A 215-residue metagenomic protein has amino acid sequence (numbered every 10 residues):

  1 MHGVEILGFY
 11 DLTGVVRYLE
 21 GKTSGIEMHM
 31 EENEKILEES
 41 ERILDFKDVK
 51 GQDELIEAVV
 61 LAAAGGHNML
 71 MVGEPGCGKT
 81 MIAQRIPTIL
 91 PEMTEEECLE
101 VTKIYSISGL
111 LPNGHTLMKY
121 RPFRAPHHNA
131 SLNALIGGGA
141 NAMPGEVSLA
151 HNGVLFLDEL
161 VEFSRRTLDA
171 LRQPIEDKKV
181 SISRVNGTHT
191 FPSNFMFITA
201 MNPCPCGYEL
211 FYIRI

Functional and structural regions predicted by a protein language model:
M1-L70, E74, T80, S183: Peripheral, non-AAA+ core regions of ATP-driven protein-machinery
T13-G14, G76-C77, I89-P91, Y105 (+3 more regions): Conserved nucleotide-binding/hydrolysis micro-motifs of P-loop NTPases
L70-H115, R172, E176-D177: Walker A/P-loop
Y120-R124, M143-N152, I182-N202: AAA+/SF3 P-loop NTPase mechanochemical coupling elements
N152, D158-L160, A170: Walker B catalytic acidic pair
D169-H189: Conserved catalytic/switch belt of AAA+ P-loop NTPases
